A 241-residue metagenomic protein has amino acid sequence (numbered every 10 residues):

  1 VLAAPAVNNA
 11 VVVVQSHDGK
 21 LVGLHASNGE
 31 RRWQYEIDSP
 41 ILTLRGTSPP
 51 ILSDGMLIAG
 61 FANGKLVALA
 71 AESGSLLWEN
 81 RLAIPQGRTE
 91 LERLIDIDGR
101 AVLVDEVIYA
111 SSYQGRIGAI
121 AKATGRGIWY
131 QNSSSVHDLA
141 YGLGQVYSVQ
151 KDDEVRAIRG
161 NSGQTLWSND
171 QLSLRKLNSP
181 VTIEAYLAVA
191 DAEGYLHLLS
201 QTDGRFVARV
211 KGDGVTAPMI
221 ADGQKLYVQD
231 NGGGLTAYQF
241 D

Functional and structural regions predicted by a protein language model:
V1-N8, R31-D54, E79-L103, I128-G142 (+2 more regions): Extracytoplasmic beta-rich repeat domains
N9, S16, F61-A62, D105 (+4 more regions): Structural signature of WD-repeat beta-propellers
G19-K20, S27-E30, D54, S75: Tandem repeat domain/solenoid detector
V22, V67, G118, R156-A157 (+2 more regions): WD40 beta-propeller blade core
H25-G29, A71-S73, A121-T124, R159-S162 (+2 more regions): Short loop/turn segments that connect beta-strands within beta-propeller blades
Q145-G160, Q164-L198: Loop/turn-rich, solvent-exposed surfaces of beta-rich toroidal or solenoidal domains
G212-D241: Blade-level signature of beta-propeller repeat domains, shared across WD40, Kelch, NHL, RCC1 and BNR/Asp-box propellers
